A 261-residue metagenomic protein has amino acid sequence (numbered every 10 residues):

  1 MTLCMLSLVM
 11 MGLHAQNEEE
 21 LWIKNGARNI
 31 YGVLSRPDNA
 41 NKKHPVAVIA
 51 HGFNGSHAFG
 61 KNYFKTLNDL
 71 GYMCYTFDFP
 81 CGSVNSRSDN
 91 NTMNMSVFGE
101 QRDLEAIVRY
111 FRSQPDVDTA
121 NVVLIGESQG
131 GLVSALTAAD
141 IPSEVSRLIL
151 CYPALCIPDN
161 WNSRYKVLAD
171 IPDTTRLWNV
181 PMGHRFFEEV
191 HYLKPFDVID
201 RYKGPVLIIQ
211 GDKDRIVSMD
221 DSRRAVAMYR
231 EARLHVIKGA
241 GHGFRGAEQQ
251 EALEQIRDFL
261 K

Functional and structural regions predicted by a protein language model:
A15-A40: N-terminal cap/lid segment of alpha/beta-hydrolase-fold proteins
F53-K65, D220: The serine-hydrolase catalytic nucleophile loop
F59, N94-P115: Alpha/beta-hydrolase active-site loop
L67-R87: Conserved alpha/beta-hydrolase
L136-H184: Hydrolase active-site cap/lid region
Y202, I208-Q210, D214: Short beta-strand/loop motif that positions the catalytic acidic residue of the alpha/beta-hydrolase fold
R215-D221: Conserved alpha/beta-hydrolase "acid-adjacent" motif
A240-E251: Catalytic histidine-centered segment of alpha/beta-hydrolase-like enzymes
